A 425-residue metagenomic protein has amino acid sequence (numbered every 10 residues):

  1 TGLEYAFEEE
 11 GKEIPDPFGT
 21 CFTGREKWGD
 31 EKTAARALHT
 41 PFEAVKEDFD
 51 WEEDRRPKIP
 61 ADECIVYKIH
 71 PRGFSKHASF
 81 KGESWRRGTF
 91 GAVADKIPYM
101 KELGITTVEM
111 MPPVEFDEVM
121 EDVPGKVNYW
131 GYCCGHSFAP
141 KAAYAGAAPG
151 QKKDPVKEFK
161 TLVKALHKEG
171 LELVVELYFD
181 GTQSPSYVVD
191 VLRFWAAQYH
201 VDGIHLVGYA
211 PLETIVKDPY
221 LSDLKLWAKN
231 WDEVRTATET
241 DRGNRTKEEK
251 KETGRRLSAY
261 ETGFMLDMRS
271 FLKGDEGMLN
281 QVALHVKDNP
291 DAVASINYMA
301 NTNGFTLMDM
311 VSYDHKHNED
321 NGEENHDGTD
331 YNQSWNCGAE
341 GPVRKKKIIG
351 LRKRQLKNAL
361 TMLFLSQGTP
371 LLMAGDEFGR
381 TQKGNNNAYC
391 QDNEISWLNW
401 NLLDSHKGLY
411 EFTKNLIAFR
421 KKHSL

Functional and structural regions predicted by a protein language model:
T1-K68, S75-K81: The feature marks proteins involved in alpha-glucan
F7, I69, M100, M110 (+7 more regions): Conserved, mostly hydrophobic/aromatic
I65-Y67, V108-M110, L173-V175, I204 (+3 more regions): Hydrophobic faces of well-ordered beta-strands that scaffold small-molecule active sites in alpha/beta enzyme cores
F80-T89, M120-K168, F179-Q198, H317-G341 (+1 more regions): Aromatic- and acidic-residue-enriched carbohydrate-binding clefts of CAZyme catalytic domains
M100-Y129, G304, S312-K316: Carboxylate/His-rich catalytic cores and anion/metal-binding grooves
K157-R242: Active-site neighborhood of glycoside hydrolase catalytic domains
H200, L212-A374, G379, N387-Q391 (+1 more regions): Conserved alpha/beta catalytic core and glycan-binding cleft of carbohydrate-active enzymes
S405-L425: Catalytic cores of secreted or luminal carbohydrate-active enzymes
